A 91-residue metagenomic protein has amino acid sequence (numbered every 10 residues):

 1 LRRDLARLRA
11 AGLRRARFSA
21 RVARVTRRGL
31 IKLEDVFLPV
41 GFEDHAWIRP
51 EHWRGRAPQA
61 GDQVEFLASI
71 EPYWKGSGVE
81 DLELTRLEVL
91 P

Functional and structural regions predicted by a protein language model:
L1, A20, A57, Q63-E65 (+1 more regions): Solvent-exposed, well-ordered amphipathic alpha-helical segments that flank/support binding or catalytic loops
R3-A11, Q59-A60, R86, P91: Polar/charged alpha-helical tracts
R3-D35, F66: Structural detector for short beta-strands of small beta-barrel domains
L13-A16, P50-L67: Short nucleic-acid-contacting surface segments enriched for D/E, G, S/T with interspersed K/R
T26, G41, K75-S77: A cross-taxa feature marking solvent-exposed loop/turn segments within ectodomains of secreted and single-pass membrane
I31, A46, V64, L82: A broad, low-specificity signal marking well-ordered, structured residues that form hydrophobic/aromatic
E34-V36, S69-P91: OB-fold/S1-family single-stranded nucleic acid-binding modules
D35-P58: Beta-strand/loop nucleic-acid-binding surfaces
